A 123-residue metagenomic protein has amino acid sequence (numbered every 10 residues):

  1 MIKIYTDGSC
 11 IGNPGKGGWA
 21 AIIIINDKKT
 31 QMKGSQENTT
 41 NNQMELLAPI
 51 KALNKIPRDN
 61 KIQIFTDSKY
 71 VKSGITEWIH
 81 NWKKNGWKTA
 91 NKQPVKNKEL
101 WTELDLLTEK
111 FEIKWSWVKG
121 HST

Functional and structural regions predicted by a protein language model:
M1-Q43, L47, K51-R58: RNase H-like nuclease fold core
T6-K16, I50-T123: RNase H catalytic domain
